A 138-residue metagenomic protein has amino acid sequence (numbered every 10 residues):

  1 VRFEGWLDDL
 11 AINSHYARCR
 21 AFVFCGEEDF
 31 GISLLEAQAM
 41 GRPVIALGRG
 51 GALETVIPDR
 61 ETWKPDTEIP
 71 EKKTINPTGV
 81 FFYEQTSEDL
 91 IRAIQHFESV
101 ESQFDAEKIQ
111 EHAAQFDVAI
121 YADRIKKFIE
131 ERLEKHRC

Functional and structural regions predicted by a protein language model:
V1-W6: Nucleotide-activated donor-binding/catalytic signature segment of Leloir-type glycosyltransferases, i.e., the conserved
N13, L35-A39, L53-E54: Short alpha-helical segment that forms part of, or immediately flanks, the ligand-binding pocket in carbohydrate-active
S14-C19, I125: Short alpha-helical donor nucleotide-sugar binding micro-motif in glycosyltransferases
A17-D29, R42: Acidic donor-binding loop of glycosyltransferase active sites
D29-I32, Q38, G48: Short glycine/acidic-rich beta->alpha loop that forms part of the nucleotide-sugar donor binding site in diverse
P43-L47, V56, W63: Short hydrophobic beta-strand element within catalytic cores of glycosyltransferases and related nucleotide-activated
I57-S87, H96-E101: Conserved acidic donor-binding segment of nucleotide-sugar-dependent glycosyltransferases
Q85-E88, S99-R137: A charged, aromatic-enriched C-terminal amphipathic alpha-helix characteristic of glycosyltransferases across folds
